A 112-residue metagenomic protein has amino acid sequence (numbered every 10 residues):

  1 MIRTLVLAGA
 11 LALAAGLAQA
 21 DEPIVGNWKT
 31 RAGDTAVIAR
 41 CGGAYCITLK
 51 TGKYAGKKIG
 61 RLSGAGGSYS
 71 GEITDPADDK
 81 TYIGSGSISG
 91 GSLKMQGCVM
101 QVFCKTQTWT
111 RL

Functional and structural regions predicted by a protein language model:
M1-T4: Positively charged n-region of N-terminal signal peptides that target proteins for export
V6, V25, V37, V99-V102: Extended aliphatic helical segments
V6-A14: Bacterial N-terminal signal peptides
L13-D21: Sec/Tat signal peptide C-region and signal peptidase I cleavage site
A18, A36, Y45, L93 (+1 more regions): A broad, low-specificity signal marking well-ordered, structured residues that form hydrophobic/aromatic
E22-S87: Central antiparallel beta-sheet cores of small beta-barrel/beta-sandwich binding domains
S85-T108: Short, exposed beta-strand-loop hairpins at the edges of beta-sheets in extracellular/periplasmic proteins
R111-L112: Short, solvent-exposed mixed-charge patches
